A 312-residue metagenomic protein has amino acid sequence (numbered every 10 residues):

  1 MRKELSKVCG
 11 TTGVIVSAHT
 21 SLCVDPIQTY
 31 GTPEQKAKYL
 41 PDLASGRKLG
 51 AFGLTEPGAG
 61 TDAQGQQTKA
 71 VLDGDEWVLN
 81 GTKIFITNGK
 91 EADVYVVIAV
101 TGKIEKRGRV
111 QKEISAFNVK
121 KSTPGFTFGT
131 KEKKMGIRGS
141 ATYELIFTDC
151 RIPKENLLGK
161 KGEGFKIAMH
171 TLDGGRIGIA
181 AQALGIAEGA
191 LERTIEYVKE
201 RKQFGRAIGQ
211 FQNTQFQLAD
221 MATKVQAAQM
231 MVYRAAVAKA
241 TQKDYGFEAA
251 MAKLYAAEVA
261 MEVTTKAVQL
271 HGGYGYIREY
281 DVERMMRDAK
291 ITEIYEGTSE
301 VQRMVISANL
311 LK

Functional and structural regions predicted by a protein language model:
M1-A18, Y30-Q35, D42-G46, G60-A63 (+4 more regions): Alpha-helical interface subdomain recognition
R2-S6, A99-V100, V119-P124, T148-I152: Short Ser/Thr-interspersed hydrophobic loop/turn segments at strand-loop and sheet-helix junctions that line or gate
V24-Y30, F52, Q64: Flexible, glycine-rich active-site loops centered on histidine and acidic residues that chelate a metal or position
G46-L54, I98: A short, Trp-centered hydrophobic/proline-enriched beta-strand micro-motif
G58-T61, F85-N88, R107-R109, K134-A141: Short Gly/Pro-enriched turn/cap motifs at secondary-structure boundaries
G65, S122-R151: Flexible, small-/acidic-enriched active-site or ligand-binding loops
Q67-K69: Short, surface-exposed charged micro-motifs
D75-E76, N80-F128: A short core secondary-structure module
